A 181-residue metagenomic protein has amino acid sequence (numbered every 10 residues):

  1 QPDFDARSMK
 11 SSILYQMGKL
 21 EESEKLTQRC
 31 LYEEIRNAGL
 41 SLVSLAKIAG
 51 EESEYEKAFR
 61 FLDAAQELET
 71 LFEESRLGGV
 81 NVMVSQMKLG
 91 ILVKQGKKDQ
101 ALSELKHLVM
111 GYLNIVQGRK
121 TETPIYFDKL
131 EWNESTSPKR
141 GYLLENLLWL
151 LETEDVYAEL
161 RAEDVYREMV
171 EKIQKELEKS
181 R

Functional and structural regions predicted by a protein language model:
Q1-L42: Solenoidal tandem-repeat scaffolds enriched in leucines and small polar residues
I35, G39-R181: Alpha-helical protein-protein interaction modules
